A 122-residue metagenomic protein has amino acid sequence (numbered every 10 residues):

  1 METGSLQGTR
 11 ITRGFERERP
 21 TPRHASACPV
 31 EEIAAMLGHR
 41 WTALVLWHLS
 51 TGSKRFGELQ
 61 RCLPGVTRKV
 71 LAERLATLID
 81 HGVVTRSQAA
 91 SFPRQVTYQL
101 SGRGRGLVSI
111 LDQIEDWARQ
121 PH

Functional and structural regions predicted by a protein language model:
M1-L37: N-terminal leader segment of winged-helix/HTH proteins
R23-V70, H81, S91, T97: N-terminal helix-turn-helix DNA-binding core of bacterial DNA-binding proteins
A43, H81, I110-H122: Alpha-helical linker/hinge and terminal dimerization helices associated with HTH transcriptional regulators
R74: Residues within the DNA-recognition helix of helix-turn-helix
A90-Q113: Basic, amphipathic "hinge/linker" alpha-helix immediately C-terminal to the N-terminal HTH DNA-binding motif
